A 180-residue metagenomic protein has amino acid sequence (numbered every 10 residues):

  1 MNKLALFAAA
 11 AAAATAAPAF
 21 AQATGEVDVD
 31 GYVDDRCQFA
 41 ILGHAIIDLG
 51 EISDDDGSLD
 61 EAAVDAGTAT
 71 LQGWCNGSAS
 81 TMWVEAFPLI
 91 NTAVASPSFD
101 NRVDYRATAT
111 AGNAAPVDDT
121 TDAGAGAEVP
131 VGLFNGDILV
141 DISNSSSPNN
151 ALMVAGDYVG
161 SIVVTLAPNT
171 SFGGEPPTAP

Functional and structural regions predicted by a protein language model:
M1-L6: Bacterial N-terminal signal peptides that target proteins for export
A8-A9, A19: Cleavable N-terminal signal peptides
T15-A21: Sec/Tat signal peptide C-region and signal peptidase I cleavage site
A21-P97, E128-P180: N-terminal small/polar-rich segments of proteins
N101-A109: Short, surface-exposed beta-strand/strand-loop-strand elements in extracellular ectodomains
N113-L133: Extended, solvent-exposed segments with strong compositional bias
